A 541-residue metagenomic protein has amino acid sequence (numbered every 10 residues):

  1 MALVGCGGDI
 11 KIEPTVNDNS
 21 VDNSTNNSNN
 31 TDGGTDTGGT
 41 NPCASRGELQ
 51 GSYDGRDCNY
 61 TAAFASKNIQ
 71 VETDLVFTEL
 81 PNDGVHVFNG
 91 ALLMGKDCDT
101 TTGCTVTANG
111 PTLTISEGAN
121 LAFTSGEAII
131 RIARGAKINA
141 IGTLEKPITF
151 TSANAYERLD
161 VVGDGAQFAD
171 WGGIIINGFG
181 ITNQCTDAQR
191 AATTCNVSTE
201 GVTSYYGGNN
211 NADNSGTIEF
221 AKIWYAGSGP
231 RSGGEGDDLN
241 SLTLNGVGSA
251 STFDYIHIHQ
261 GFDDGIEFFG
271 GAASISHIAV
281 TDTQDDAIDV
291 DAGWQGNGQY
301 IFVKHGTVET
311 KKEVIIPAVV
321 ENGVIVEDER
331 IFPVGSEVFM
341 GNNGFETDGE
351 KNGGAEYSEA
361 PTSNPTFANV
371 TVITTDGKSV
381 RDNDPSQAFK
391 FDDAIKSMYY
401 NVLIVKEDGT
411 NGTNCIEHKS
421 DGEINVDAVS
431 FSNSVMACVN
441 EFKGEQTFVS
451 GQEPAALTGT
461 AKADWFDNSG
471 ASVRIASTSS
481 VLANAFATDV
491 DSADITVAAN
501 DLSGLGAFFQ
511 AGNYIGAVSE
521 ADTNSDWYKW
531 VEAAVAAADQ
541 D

Functional and structural regions predicted by a protein language model:
A2-R56: Bacterial Sec-dependent N-terminal signal peptides
D36-T112, T124-K137, T151-D263, E267-Q284 (+1 more regions): Extracellular beta-rich repeat passengers
K146-P147: Glycine-rich loop(s) and the adjacent beta-strand/alpha-helix scaffold that form part
